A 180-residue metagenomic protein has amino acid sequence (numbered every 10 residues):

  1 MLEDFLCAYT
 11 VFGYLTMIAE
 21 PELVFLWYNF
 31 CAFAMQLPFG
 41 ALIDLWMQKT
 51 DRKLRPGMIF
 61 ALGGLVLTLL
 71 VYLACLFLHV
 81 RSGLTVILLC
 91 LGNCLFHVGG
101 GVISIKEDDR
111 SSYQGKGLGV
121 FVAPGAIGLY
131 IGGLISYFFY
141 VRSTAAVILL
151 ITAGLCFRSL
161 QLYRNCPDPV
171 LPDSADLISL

Functional and structural regions predicted by a protein language model:
M1-N29: Helix-loop boundary and gating motifs at the non-cytosolic
L23-W46: Central cavity-lining transmembrane alpha-helices of secondary-active solute carriers, predominantly the Major
L42-M47, I131-V141: Interfacial helix-cap and linker-helix signal at transmembrane-aqueous boundaries of multi-pass secondary transporters
L54-L73: Structural signature of the two symmetry-related core transmembrane helices
T68-Y72, V80-H97: Hydrophobic core of transmembrane alpha-helices in multi-pass small-molecule transporters, especially MFS/SLC-type
C94-R110: Intracellular juxtamembrane helix-capping segments at the cytosolic ends of symmetry-related transmembrane helices
S112-Y137: Glycine-rich segments within core transmembrane alpha-helices of 12-TM secondary carriers
R142-R164: Symmetry-related core transmembrane helices of the 12-TM Major Facilitator Superfamily/SLC fold
